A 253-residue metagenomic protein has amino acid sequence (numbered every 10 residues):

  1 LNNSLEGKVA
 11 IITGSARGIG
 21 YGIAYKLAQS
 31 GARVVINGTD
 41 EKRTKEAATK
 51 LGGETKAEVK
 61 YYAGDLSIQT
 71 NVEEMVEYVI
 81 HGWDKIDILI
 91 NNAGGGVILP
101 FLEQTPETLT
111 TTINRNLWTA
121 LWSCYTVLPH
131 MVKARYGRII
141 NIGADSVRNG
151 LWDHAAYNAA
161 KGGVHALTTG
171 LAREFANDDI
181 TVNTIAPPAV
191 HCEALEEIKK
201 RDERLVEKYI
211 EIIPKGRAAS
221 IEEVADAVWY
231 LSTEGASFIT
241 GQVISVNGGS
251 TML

Functional and structural regions predicted by a protein language model:
S4, N149, W229, T240-L253: Short C-terminal tail/terminal secondary-structure segment of NAD(P)H-dependent dehydrogenase/reductase domains
V9, A16-G18, D40: Conserved glycine-rich cofactor-binding loop
P100-I113, L205, Y209: Substrate-binding pocket helix/loop in short-chain dehydrogenase/reductase
L102, N149-A155, D178, G216 (+1 more regions): Active-site loop immediately N-terminal to the catalytic Tyr-X3-Lys motif of short-chain dehydrogenase/reductase
Q104, G150-N158, G170, I198: Active-site loop-to-helix junction immediately N-terminal to the catalytic Tyr of the SDR YXXXK motif in Rossmann-fold
C124, A160, T168: Active-site helix of classical SDR
P129, R173-N177, S237: Alpha-helical segment proximal to the catalytic Tyr-Lys
